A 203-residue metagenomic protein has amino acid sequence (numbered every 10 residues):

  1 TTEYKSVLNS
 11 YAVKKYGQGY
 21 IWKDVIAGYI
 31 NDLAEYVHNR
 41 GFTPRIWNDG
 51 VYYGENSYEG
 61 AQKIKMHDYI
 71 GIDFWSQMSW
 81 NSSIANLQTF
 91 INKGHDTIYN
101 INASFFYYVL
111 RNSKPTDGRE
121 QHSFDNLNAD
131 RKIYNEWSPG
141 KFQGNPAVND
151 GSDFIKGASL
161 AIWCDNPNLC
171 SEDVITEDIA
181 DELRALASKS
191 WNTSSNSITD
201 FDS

Functional and structural regions predicted by a protein language model:
T1-G71, S76-S82, L87-T89: Active-site neighborhood of glycoside hydrolase catalytic domains
I46-D49, N56-S203: Flexible, acidic glycine-rich loops studded with aromatic residues
